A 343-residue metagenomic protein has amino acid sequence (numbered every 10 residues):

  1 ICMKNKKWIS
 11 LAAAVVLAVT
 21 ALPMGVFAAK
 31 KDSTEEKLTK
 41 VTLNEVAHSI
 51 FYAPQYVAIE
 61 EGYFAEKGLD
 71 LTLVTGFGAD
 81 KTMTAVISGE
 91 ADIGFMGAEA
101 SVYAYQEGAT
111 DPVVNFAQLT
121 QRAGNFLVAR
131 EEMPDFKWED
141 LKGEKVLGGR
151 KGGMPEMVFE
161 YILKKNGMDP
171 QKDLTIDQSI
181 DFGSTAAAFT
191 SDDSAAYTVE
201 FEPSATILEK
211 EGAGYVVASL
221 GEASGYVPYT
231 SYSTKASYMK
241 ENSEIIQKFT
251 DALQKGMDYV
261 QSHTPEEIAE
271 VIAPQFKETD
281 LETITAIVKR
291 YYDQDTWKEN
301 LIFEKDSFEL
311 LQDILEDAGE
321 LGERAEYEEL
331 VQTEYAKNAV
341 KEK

Functional and structural regions predicted by a protein language model:
I1-K40, A339-K343: Short, low-complexity disordered leader/linker segments with a strong preference for bacterial N-terminal type II
K31-D181, A188, A196-E202, A213 (+2 more regions): Short, glycine-/small- and polar/acidic-enriched structural segments that line small-molecule recognition paths
Y56, V102, E160, T206 (+3 more regions): Predominant activation on well-ordered alpha-helical scaffold segments within soluble catalytic domains
A91-F95, Y292-K305, Y335-K343: Short amphipathic alpha-helical segments at helix boundaries and their inter-helical linkers
E131, G183-F276: Pocket-lining segment of extracytoplasmic ligand-binding domains
K240-G322: Secondary-structure end/capping motifs
E309-K343: Conserved C-terminal helix/tail region of periplasmic/extracytoplasmic solute-binding proteins
